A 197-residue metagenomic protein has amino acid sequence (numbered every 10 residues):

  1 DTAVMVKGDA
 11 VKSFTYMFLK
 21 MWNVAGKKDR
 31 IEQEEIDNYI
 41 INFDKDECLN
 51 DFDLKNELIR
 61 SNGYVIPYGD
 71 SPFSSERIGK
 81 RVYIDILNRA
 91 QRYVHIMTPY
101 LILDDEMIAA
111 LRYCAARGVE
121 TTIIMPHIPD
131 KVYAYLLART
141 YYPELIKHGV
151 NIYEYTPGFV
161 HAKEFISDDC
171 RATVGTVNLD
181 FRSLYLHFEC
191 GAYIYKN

Functional and structural regions predicted by a protein language model:
D1-N197: Charged, low-complexity intrinsically disordered terminal segments
